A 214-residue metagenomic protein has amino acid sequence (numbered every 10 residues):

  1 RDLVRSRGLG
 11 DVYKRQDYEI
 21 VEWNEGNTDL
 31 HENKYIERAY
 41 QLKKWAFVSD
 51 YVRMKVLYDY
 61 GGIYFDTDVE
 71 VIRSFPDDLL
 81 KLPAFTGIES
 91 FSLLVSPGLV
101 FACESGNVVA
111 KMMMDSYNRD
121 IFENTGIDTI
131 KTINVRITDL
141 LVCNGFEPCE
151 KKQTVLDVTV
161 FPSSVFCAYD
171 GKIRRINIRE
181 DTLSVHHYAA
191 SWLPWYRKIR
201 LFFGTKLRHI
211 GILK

Functional and structural regions predicted by a protein language model:
R1, H187-K214: Membrane-proximal basic amphipathic "stem/tether" segments
D2-Y13: Single conserved hydrophobic/aromatic residue that forms the stacking wall/gate of nucleotide- or nucleobase-binding
V4, K55-G62, D139-C143: Short glycine/serine- and small hydrophobic-enriched flexible loop segments
E19-Y51: Active-site-proximal specificity loops/subdomain of glycosyltransferases
G26-D29, V69-V71, F91-S92, G106-V108 (+2 more regions): Short, solvent-exposed loop/turn segments at secondary-structure junctions
W45-S96, A102: GT-A fold catalytic core of metal-dependent nucleotide-sugar glycosyltransferases, centered on the diacidic
K81-V135: Conserved catalytic core of nucleotide-sugar-dependent glycosyltransferases
D115-H187: Catalytic core and acceptor-binding pocket of nucleotide-sugar-dependent glycosyltransferases
